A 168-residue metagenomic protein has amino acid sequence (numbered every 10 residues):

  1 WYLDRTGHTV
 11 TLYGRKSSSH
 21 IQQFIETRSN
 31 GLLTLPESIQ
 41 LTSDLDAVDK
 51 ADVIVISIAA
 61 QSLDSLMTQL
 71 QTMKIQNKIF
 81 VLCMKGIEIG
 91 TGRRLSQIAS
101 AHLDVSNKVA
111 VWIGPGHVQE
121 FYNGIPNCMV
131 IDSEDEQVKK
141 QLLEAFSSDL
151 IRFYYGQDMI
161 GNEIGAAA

Functional and structural regions predicted by a protein language model:
W1-S43: NAD(P)+-binding Rossmann beta1-loop-alpha1 motif at the extreme N-terminus of oxidoreductases
L3, V10-T11, A99, L103 (+1 more regions): Hydrophobic alpha-helical packing residues
R5, V55, G156: N-terminal loops that bind phosphate or other acidic moieties and the adjacent beta-alpha structural core
R15, K85, E134: Cofactor-binding loop segments of dinucleotide-utilizing enzymes, especially the Rossmann-like FAD- and NAD(P)+-binding
L33-Q40, V105-K108, D149-I151: A short helix-to-beta-strand connector/capping loop
D46, V53-P126, K139-E144: Rossmann-like NAD(P)(H) cofactor-binding subdomain of soluble oxidoreductases
H117-F121, S147-A168: Conserved Rossmann-fold dehydrogenase catalytic segment
I125, V130-S133: Internal gly/pro-rich beta-alpha loop/helix module that stabilizes soluble enzyme cofactors or their anionic handles
